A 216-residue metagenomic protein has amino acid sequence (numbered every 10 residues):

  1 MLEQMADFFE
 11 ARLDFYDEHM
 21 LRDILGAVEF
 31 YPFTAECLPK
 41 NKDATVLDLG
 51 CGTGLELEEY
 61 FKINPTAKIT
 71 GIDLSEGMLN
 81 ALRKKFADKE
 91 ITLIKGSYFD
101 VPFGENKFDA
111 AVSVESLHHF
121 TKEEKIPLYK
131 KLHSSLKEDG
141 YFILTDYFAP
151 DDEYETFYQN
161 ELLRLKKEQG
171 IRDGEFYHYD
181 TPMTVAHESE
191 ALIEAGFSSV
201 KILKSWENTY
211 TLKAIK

Functional and structural regions predicted by a protein language model:
M1-K40, L55: Conserved class I S-adenosyl-L-methionine
L47-L49, T53-D100: Class I SAM-dependent methyltransferase SAM/SAH-binding core
A111-V112: Hydrophobic beta-strand segment of the Class I
E115-S116: Short catalytic micro-motifs in class I SAM-dependent methyltransferases
I126-E138: A short glycine-rich, Lys/Arg-flanked "PGG" loop and its adjoining helix->strand segment in the class I
T145-A195, K201: C-terminal alpha-helical "lid/dimerization" subdomain adjacent to the S-adenosyl-L-methionine
A195-K216: Core SAM-dependent methyltransferase catalytic element
